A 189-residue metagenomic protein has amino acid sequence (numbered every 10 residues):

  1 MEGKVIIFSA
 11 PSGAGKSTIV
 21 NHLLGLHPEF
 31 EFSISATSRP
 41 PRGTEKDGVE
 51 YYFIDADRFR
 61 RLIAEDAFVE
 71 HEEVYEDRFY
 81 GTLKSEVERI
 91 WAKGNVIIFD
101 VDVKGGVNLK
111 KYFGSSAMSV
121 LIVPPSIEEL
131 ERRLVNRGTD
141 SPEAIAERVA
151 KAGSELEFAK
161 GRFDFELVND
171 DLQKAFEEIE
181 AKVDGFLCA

Functional and structural regions predicted by a protein language model:
E2-I6: Pre-Walker A (Motif I) flank of P-loop NTPase domains
S9-P11: P-loop (Walker A) phosphate-binding loop of NTP-binding proteins
A14: ATP-binding Walker
S17: Walker A/P-loop
G25-S33: Post-Walker A helix-loop "phosphate-sensing" segment adjacent to the P-loop in P-loop NTPases
T37-I97, K104-V107: ATP-dependent small-molecule kinase phosphotransfer cores that center on conserved nucleotide phosphate-binding segments
I97-D102, Y112-N136: Conserved phosphate-donor/acceptor-positioning beta-strand/loop module used by diverse small-molecule
T139-K182: Small-molecule kinase domains that catalyze NTP-dependent phosphoryl transfer to phosphate-bearing small molecules
